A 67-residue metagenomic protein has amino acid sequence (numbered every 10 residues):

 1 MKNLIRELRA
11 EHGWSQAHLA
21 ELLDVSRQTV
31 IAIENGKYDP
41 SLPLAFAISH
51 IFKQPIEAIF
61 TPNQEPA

Functional and structural regions predicted by a protein language model:
N3-L22: Short basic helix-loop element that most often maps to the first helix and adjoining turn of HTH DNA-binding modules
A17, Q28, E57: Key DNA-contact positions within bacterial/archaeal DNA-binding proteins
V25-Y38: Recognition helix of helix-turn-helix/homeodomain-like DNA-binding domains that insert into the DNA major groove
K37-A47, E65-P66: Short, basic-rich loop-to-helix N-cap that marks the start of a DNA-contacting helix
P43-A58: DNA major-groove recognition helix of helix-turn-helix/homeodomain DNA-binding modules
H50, F60-A67: Short, charged recognition helix plus adjacent turn of helix-turn-helix-like nucleic-acid-binding domains
